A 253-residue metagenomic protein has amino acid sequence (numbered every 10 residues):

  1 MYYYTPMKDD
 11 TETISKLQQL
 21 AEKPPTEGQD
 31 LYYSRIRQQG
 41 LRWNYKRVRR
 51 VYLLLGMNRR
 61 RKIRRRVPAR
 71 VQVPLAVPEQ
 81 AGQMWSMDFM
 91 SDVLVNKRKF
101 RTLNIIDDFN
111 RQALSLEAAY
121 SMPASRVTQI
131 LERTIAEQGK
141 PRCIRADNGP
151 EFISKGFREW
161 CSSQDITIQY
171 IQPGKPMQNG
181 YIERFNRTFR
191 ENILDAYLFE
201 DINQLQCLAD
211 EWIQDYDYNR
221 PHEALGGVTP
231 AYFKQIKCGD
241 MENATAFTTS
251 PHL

Functional and structural regions predicted by a protein language model:
M1-M84, K175, T229-K237: Basic, flexible linker segments flanking DNA-binding modules in nucleic acid-interacting mobile-element proteins
K8, A146-N148, S154-E159, I168-E191 (+2 more regions): RNase H-like two-metal-ion nuclease catalytic core shared by retroviral integrases and related mobile-element nucleases
R42-I106, Q112, S125-R133, E137-R142 (+2 more regions): Mobile-element integrase/transposase regions, centering on the N-terminal DNA-binding/Zn-coordinating module
D88, D107, L131, D147 (+4 more regions): Acidic active-site catalytic centers that drive phospho-/nucleotidyl reactions and related ester hydrolyses
L131, Q138-S154, G226-P230: Acidic/histidine-rich, metal-coordinating catalytic segments
S162-I166, T188-L253: C-terminal domain-tail junction helix/linker
